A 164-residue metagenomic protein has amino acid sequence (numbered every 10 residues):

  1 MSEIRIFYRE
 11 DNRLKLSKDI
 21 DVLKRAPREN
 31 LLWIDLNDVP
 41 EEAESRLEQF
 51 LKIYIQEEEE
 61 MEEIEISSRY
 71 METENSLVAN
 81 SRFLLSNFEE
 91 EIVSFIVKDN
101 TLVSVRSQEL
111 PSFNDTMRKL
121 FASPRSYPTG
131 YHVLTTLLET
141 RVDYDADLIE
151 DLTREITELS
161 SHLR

Functional and structural regions predicted by a protein language model:
M1-R164: Peripheral, non-transmembrane regulatory/ligand-interaction domains of membrane transport proteins
